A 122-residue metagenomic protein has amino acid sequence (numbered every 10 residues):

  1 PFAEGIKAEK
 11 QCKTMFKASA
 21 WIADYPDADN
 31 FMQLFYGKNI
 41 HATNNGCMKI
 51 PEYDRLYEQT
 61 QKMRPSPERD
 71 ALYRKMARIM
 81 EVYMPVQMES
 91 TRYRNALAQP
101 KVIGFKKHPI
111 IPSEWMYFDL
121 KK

Functional and structural regions predicted by a protein language model:
P1-K7: Short helix-initiation/N-cap motifs at beta->coil->alpha
K7-K122: Detector for C-terminal structural segments
